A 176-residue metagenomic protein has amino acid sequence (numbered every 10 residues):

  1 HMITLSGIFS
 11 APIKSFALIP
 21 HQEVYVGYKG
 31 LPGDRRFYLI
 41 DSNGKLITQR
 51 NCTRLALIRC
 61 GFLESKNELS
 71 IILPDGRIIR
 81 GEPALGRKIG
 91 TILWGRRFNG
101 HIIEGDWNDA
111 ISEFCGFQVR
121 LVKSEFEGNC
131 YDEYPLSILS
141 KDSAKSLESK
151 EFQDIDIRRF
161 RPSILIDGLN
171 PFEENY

Functional and structural regions predicted by a protein language model:
M2-Y176: Small-residue-enriched flexible connectors and coil-helix boundary/helix-cap motifs
